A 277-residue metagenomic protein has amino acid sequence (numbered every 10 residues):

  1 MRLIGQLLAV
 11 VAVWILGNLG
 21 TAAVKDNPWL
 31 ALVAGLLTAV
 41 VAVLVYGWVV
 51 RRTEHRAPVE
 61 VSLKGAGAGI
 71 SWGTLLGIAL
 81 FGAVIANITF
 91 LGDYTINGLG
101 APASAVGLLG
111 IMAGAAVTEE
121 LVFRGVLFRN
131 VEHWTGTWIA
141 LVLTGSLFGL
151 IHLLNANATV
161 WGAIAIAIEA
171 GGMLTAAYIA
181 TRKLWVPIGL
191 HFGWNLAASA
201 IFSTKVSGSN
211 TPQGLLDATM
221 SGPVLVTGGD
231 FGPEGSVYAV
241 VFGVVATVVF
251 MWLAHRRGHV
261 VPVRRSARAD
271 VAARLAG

Functional and structural regions predicted by a protein language model:
M1-P58, S199-G277: N-terminal, membrane-interfacial amphipathic/helix-forming hydrophobic leader that caps and precedes the first
I4-L8, V33, I70-L75, A105-L109 (+4 more regions): Hydrophobic alpha-helical transmembrane segments
V11-L19, F81-N87, G145-L154, F192-I201: Aromatic-anchored segments of alpha-helical transmembrane domains
L16-G35, H55-L121, F128-H133, V263 (+1 more regions): Juxtamembrane helix-loop-helix connectors linking adjacent transmembrane helices in multi-pass membrane enzymes
L36-L44, A105-G110, T118, A165-E169 (+1 more regions): Membrane-embedded alpha-helical segments of multi-pass membrane proteins, especially the transmembrane helices
F81, M112, A116, G136-L153 (+1 more regions): Small-polar-interrupted transmembrane alpha-helices in polytopic inner-membrane proteins
T118-L143, A176-K183: Membrane-interface helix/loop boundary segments of multi-pass membrane proteins
A163-V224: Functionally important transmembrane alpha-helices
